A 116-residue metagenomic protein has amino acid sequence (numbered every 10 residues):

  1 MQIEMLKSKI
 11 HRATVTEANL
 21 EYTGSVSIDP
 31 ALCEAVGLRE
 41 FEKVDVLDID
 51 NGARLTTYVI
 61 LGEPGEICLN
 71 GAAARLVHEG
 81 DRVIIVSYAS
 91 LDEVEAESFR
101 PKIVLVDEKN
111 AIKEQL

Functional and structural regions predicted by a protein language model:
Q2-E4, H11: A cross-kingdom feature strongest in bacterial/archaeal respiratory oxidoreductases
M5, V15-F99, E108-A111: Compact, glycine-rich, soluble single-domain proteins
